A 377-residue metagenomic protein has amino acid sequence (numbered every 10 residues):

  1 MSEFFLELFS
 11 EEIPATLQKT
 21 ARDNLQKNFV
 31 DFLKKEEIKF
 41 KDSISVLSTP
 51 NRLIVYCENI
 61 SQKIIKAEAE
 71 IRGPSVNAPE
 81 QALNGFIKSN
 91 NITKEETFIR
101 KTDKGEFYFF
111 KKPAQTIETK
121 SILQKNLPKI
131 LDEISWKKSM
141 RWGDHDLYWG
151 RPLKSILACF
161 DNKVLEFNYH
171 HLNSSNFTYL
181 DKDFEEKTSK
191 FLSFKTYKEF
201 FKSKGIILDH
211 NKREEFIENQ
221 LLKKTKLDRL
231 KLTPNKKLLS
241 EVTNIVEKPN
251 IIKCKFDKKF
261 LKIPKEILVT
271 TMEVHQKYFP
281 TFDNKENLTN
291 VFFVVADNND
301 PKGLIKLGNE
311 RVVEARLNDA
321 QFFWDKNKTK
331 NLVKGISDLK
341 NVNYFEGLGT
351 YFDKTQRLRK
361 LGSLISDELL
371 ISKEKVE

Functional and structural regions predicted by a protein language model:
M1-K262, L268, E286: Long, basic N-terminal domains or extensions that often function in RNA/ssDNA interaction or organelle/cellular
E7-A15, K111-P113, F201-I206, L222-K226 (+4 more regions): Glycine- and acidic
K27, D31, R359-S366: An active-site-proximal "capping" alpha-helix that borders the catalytic cofactor pocket
T233-T350, Q356: Catalytic nucleotidyl-transfer cores of nucleotide-processing enzymes
S372-E377: Alpha-helical scaffolds flanking conserved acidic
